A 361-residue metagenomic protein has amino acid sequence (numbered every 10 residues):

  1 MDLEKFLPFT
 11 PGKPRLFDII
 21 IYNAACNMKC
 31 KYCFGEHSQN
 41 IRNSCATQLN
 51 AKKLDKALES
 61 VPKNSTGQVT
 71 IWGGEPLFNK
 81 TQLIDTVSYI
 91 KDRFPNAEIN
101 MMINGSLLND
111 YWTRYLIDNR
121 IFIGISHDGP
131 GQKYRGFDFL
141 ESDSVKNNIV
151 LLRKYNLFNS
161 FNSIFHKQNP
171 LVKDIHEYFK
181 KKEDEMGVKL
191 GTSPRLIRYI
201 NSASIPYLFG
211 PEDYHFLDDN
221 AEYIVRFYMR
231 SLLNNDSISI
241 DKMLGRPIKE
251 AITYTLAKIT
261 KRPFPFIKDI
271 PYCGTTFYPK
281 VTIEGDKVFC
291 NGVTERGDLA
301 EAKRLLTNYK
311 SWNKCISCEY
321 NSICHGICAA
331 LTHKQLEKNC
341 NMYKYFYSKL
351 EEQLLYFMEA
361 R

Functional and structural regions predicted by a protein language model:
M1-T10, D286-R361: Flexible mid-to-C-terminal extensions adjoining Fe-S/redox cofactors in radical SAM and related proteins
F9-K52: Canonical Radical SAM [4Fe-4S] cluster-binding loop centered on the CxxxCxxC motif and its immediate flanking residues
Q39, L54-T70, N79-A203, L208: Radical SAM/AdoMet-radical enzyme domain recognition
C45-L49, F137-S144, E212-D219: Alpha-helix N-cap and loop-to-helix initiation/capping positions
G74-E75: Active-site neighborhood of divalent metal-dependent phosphoester/pyrophosphate hydrolases
F216-P263, D286-G326: C-terminal accessory region of radical SAM enzymes
Y272-T276: Short, small/polar residue-rich loop motifs at catalytic or cofactor-binding pockets
V281-E284: Short, acidic, Ser/Thr-enriched surface-loop or helix-capping motifs
